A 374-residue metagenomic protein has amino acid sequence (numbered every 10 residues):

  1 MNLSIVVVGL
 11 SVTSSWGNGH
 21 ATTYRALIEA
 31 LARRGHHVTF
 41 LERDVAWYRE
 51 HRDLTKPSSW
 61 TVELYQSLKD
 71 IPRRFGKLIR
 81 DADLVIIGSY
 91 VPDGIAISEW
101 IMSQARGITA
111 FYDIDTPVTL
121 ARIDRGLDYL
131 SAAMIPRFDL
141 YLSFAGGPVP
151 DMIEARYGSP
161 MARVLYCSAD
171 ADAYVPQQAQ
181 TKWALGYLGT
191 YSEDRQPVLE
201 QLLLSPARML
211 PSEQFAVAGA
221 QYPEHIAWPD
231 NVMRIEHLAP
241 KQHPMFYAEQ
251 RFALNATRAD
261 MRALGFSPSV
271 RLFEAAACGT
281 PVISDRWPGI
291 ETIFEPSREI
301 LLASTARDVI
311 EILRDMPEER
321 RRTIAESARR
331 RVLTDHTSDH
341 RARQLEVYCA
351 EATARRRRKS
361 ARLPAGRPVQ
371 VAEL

Functional and structural regions predicted by a protein language model:
M1, V6, R80-D83, E351-L374: Non-catalytic N-terminal targeting/anchoring module and adjacent flexible stem/linker that precedes the structured
V6-S11, G17, A21-E29, T39-I153 (+2 more regions): Extended catalytic core of nucleotide-activated donor transferases of GT-like folds
G9-G17, T23-A26, F40-W47, R52-W60 (+3 more regions): Catalytic binding pocket for nucleotide-activated donors in carbohydrate/polymer assembly enzymes
T23, E29, D170-F252, R262: Conserved catalytic-core segment of nucleotide-activated headgroup transferases in glycan assembly
A32, M102-S103, A110, A207 (+3 more regions): Anion (oxyanion) recognition and catalysis
V85, T109, Y141-L142, A162 (+3 more regions): Short, well-ordered beta-strand core segments
L165-S168: Carbohydrate-associated surface elements
